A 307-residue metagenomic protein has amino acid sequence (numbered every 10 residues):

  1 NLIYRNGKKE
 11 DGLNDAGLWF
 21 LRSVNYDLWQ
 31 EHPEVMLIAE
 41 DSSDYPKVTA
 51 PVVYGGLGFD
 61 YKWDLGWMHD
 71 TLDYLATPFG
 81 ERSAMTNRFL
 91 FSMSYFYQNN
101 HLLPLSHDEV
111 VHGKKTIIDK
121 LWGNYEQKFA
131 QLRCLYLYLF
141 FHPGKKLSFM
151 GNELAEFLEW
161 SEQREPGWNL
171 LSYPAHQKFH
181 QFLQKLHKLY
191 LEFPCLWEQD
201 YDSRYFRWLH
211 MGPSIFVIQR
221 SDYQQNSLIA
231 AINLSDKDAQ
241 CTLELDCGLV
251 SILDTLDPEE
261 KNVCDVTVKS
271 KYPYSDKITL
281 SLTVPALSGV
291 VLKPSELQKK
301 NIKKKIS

Functional and structural regions predicted by a protein language model:
N1-D11, N100-Y125: Active-site clefts of carbohydrate-active enzymes
N1-L102, Y138, A155-K188, E198-D200 (+4 more regions): Active-site-proximal helices and loops of the catalytic beta/alpha 8
D41-S43, H107-E109, D222, A286-S288: Short, flexible loop/turn elements at secondary-structure junctions
S43, E109-V111, T255, Q298: Short loop/turn segments at secondary-structure transitions that flank enzyme active sites
F79-E81, N124-Q127: Short, flexible loop segments at the rims of nucleotide/cofactor-binding pockets, characterized by
T86, Q131-L132: Amphipathic coiled-coil/heptad-repeat helices and related helical stalk/stem segments that mediate oligomerization
E126-F129, F140-S148, N152-S307: Carbohydrate-interacting/catalytic domains
C134-F140: Hydrophobic targeting/anchoring helices
